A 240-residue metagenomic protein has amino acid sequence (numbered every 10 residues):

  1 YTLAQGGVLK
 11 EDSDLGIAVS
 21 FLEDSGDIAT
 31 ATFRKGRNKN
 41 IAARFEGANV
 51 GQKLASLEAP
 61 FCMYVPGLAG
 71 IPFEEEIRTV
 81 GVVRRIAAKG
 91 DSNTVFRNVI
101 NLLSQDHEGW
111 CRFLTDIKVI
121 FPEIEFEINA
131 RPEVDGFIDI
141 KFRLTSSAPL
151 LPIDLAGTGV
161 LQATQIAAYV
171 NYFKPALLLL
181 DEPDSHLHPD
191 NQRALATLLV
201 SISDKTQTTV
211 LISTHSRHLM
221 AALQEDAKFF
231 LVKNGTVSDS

Functional and structural regions predicted by a protein language model:
Y1, I117, A130-S240: Switch/communication elements of ASCE P-loop NTPase nucleotide-binding domains
Y1-E11, A42-E46, V50, T236-V237: Flexible phosphate/Mg2+-sensing switch loops adjacent to catalytic phosphate-binding sites
G7-K10, S20-G26, K39-R44, P60-M63 (+3 more regions): Extended helical coiled-coil dimerization/tether regions that scaffold and oligomerize large DNA-maintenance assemblies
L15-V19, A29: Hydrophobic residues positioned within well-ordered beta-strands of beta-sheet architectures
D27-R37: Broad, structure-driven detector of short, well-ordered beta-strand segments within folded domains
A29, P72-E75, L219-A222: Short catalytic/ligand-binding loop motif for oxyanion handling, primarily in non-cytosolic enzymes, centered on
G51-Q52, G67: Extracytoplasmic
L54-A59, M220-Q224: Short loop/helix-cap segments at secondary-structure boundaries that form the rim of catalytic
